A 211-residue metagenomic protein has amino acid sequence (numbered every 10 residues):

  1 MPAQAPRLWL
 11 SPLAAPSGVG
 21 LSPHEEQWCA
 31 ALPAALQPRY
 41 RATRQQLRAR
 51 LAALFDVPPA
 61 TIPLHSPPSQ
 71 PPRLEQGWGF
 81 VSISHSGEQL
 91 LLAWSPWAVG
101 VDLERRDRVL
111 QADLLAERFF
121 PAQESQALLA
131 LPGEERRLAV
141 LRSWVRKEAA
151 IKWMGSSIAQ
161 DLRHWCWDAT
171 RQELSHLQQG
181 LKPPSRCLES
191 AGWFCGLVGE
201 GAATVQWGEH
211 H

Functional and structural regions predicted by a protein language model:
M1-H211: Conserved nucleotide-ligand handling architecture
